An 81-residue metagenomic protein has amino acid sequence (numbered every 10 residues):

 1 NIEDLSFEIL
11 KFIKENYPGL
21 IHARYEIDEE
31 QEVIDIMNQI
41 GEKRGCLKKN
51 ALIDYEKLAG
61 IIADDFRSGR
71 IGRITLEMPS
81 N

Functional and structural regions predicted by a protein language model:
N1-N81: Helix-rich effector regions associated with P-loop NTPase G domains
